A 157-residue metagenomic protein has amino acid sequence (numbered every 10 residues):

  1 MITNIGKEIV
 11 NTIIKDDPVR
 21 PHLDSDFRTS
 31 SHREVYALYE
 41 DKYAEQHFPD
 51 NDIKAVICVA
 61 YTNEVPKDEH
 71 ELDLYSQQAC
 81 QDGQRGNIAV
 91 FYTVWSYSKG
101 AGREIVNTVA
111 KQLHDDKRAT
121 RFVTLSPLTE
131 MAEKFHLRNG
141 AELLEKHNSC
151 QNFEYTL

Functional and structural regions predicted by a protein language model:
M1-Y43, H47-F48: Short amphipathic alpha-helix that is part of the acyltransferase structural core
Q46-I57, A89: Glycine-rich phosphate/pyrophosphate-binding loop shared by adenosine-nucleotide-utilizing enzymes
C58-A89: Conserved acyl-donor/pantetheine-binding loop and adjacent beta-alpha core of acyl/acetyltransferases and related
Q84-G100: Alpha-helix-centered segments that form part of catalytic cores
A89, D115-L128: Conserved GNAT acetyl-CoA-binding A-motif
S96, V123-K134, H147-L157: Conserved beta-strand-loop-alpha-helix junction that forms the acyl-donor binding cleft
S96-D115, R138: Conserved acetyl-CoA-binding loop-helix of GNAT-fold acetyltransferases
L137-H147: Conserved acetyl-CoA-binding loop of GNAT-fold acetyltransferases
